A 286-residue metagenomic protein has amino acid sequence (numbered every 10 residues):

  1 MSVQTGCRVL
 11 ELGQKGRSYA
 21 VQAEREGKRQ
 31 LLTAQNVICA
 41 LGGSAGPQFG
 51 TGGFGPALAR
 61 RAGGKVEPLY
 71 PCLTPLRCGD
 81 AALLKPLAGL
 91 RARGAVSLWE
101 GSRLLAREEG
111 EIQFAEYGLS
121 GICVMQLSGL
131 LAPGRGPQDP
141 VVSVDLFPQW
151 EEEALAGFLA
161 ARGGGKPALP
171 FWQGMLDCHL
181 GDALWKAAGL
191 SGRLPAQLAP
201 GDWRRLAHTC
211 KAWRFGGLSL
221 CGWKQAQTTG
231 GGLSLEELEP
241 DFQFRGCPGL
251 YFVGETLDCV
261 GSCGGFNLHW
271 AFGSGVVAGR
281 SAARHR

Functional and structural regions predicted by a protein language model:
T5-C7, D182-V260: A glycine-rich dinucleotide-binding beta-alpha-beta segment and adjacent secondary-structure elements that constitute
V9, L31-P47, A59-R60, I112-Y117 (+2 more regions): Short hydrophobic core segments
L10-L32, V37, G101: Conserved beta-strand-loop-beta-strand element in the redox core of flavoprotein oxidoreductases
N36-A82: Glycine-rich loop(s) and the adjacent beta-strand/alpha-helix scaffold that form part
I38, A106, G121-I122, Q149-E151 (+3 more regions): Catalytic, metal-anchored helix/loop core of enzyme active sites in primary metabolism
G43-L58, A62, F244, C259-R286: A conserved FAD-binding loop/helix module that cradles the flavin
G64-P68, P75-P200: An anion/pyrophosphate-binding glycine-rich loop and adjacent beta-alpha core in soluble alpha-beta enzymes
G129-G134, A156, D202, G249-L250 (+1 more regions): Conserved mid-domain beta->alpha element of the FAD-binding
